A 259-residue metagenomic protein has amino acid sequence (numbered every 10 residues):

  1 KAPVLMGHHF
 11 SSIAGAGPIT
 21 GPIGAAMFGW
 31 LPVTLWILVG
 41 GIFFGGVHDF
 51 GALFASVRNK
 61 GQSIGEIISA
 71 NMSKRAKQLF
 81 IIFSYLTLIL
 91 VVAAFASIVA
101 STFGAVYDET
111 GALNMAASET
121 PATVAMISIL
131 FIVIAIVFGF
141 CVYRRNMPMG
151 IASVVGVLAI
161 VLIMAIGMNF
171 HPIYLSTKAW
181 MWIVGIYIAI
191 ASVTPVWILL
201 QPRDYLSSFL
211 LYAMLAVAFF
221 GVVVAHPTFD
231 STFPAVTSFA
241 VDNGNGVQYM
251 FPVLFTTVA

Functional and structural regions predicted by a protein language model:
K1-A259: The structured alpha-helical core of multi-pass membrane proteins
